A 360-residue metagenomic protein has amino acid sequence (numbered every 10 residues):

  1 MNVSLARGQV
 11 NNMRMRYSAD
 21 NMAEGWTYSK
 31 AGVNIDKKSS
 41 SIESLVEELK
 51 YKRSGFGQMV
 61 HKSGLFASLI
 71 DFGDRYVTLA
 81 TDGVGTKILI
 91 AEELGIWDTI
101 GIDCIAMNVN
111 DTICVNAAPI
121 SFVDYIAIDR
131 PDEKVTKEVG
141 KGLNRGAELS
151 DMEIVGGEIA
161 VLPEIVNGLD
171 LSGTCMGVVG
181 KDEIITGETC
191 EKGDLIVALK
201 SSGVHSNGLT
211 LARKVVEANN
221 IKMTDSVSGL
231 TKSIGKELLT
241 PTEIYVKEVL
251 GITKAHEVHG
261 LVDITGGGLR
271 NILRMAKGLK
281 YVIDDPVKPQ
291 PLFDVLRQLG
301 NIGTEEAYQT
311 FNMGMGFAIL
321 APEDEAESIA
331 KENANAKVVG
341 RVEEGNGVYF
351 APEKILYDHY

Functional and structural regions predicted by a protein language model:
M1-V3: Non-Sec secretion/translocation targeting segments of pathogen effectors
N11-N12, Y17-N21: Intrinsic-disorder-associated, low-complexity terminal segments enriched in Asp/Asn/His/Tyr and depleted of Lys/Arg
N21-R53: N-terminal amphipathic/basic leader segments beginning at the initiator methionine
A23-K30, V135-E153, L162-L169, K222-M223 (+2 more regions): Glycine-/charge-enriched secondary-structure boundary and capping motifs
E47-S202: Glycine-rich phosphate/pyrophosphate-binding loop regions near the starts of catalytic domains
T81, I184-I234: Short, acidic (Asp/Glu-rich) active-site segment that either coordinates a divalent metal cofactor
V84-K87, G180-E183, V204-S206, L269 (+2 more regions): Short, acidic Gly/Pro/Ser/Thr-rich loop/turn segments
